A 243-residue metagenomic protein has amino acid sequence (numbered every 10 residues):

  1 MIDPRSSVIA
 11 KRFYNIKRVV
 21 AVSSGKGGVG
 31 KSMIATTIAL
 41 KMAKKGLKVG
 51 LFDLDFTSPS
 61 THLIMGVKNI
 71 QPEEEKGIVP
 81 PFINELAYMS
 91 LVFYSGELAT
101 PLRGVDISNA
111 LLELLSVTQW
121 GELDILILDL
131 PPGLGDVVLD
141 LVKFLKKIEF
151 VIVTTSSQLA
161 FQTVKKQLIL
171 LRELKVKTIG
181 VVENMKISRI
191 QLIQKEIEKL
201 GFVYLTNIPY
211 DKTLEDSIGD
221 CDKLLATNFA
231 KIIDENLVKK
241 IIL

Functional and structural regions predicted by a protein language model:
M1-G25, I70: Extreme N-terminal, non-catalytic leader segments that precede Walker-type/kinase nucleotide-binding cores
I16, G27, D53, T61 (+7 more regions): Residue-level signature of catalytic and energy-coupling elements of molecular machines, predominantly ATP/GTP-dependent
R18-L54, L168, V181: Walker A/P-loop phosphate-binding motif and the immediately C-terminal alpha-helix
K48-P101, S108, E113: Phosphate-binding loop that captures ATP/GTP phosphates
M89, L130, K143, G180 (+3 more regions): Glycine-rich phosphate-binding loops of nucleotide-dependent enzymes
Y94-K146: Phosphate-binding/switch loop-helix module in NTP-utilizing enzymes
I125-D216: Conserved catalytic-core segment of NTP-binding enzymes
I218-F229: C-terminal boundary of histidine-terminating zinc-finger modules
